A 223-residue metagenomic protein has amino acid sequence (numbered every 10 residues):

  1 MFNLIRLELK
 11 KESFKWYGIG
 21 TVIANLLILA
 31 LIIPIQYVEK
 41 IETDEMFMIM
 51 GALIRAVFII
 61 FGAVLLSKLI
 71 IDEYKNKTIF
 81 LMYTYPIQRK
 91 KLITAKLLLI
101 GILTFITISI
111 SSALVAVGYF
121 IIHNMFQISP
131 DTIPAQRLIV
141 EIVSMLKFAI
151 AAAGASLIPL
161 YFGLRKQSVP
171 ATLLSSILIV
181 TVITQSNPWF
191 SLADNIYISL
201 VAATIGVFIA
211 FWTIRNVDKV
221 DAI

Functional and structural regions predicted by a protein language model:
M1-T21: Aromatic- and glycine-rich beta-strand/loop motifs that create alpha-glucan
K11, P34-E73, D194-A202, I223: Membrane-embedded or membrane-proximal helical elements that form or frame transporter/channel pores
W16-G18, Q88-R89, I93-T94, S168-L173 (+1 more regions): Membrane-helix interface segments
T21-I28, P170-I183, S199-A202: Central hydrophobic cores of alpha-helical transmembrane segments in multi-pass integral membrane proteins
I23-A24, N195-I223: Alpha-helical transmembrane segments of multi-pass membrane transporters/translocases
A30-I59, L98-L160: Secretory targeting signals
G62-L66, I79, A155-F162, I209-T213: Hydrophobic/aromatic residues in alpha-helical transmembrane segments
L69-G101: Helix-loop-helix units of permease transmembrane domains in multi-pass membrane transporters, especially ABC
